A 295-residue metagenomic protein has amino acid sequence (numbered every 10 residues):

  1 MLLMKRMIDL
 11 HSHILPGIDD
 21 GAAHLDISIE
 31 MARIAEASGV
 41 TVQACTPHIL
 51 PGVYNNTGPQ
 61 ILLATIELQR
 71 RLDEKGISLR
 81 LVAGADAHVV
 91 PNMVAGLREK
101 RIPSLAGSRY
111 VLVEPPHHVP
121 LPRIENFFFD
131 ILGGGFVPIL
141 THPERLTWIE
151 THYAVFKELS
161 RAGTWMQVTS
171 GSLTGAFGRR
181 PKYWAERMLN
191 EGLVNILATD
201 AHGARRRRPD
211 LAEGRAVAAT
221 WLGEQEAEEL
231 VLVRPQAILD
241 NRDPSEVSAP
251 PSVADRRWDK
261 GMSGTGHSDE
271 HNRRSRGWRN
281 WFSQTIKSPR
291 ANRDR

Functional and structural regions predicted by a protein language model:
M1-G76: An N-terminally biased module of ancient metal coordination in phosphate/nucleic-acid-related enzymes
M7-L10, Q43-T46, V82-A85, I139-T141 (+2 more regions): Active-site neighborhood of phospho(di)ester-bond hydrolases with catalytic His/Asp-centered motifs
H13-L15, H48-I49, G84-H88, P116-H118 (+4 more regions): Active-site beta-loop-alpha junctions enriched in small/polar residues
E36, L132, L189-N190: Non-catalytic positions within long, well-ordered alpha-helices that form the structural scaffold/packing of enzyme
H48, E191-P209: Short acidic/histidine-rich active-site segments
V53-L63, Q69, K75-R80, R206-L232: Short acidic, glycine/proline-enriched helix-loop-strand junctions
Y54-Q167, S248-D259, T265, R273-R295: Extended substrate/RNA-proximal surfaces in nucleic-acid metabolism proteins
A176-G178, E224-V247: C-terminal helical cap
